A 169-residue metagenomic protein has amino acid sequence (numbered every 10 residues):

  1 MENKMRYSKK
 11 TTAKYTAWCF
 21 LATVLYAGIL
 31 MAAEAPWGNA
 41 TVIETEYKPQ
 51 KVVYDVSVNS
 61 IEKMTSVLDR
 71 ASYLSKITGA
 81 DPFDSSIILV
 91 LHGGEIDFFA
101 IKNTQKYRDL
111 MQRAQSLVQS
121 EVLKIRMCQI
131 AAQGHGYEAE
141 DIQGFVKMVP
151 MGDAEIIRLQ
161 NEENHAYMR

Functional and structural regions predicted by a protein language model:
R6-F20: Bacterial N-terminal signal peptides that target proteins for export
W18-G28: Bacterial N-terminal signal peptides
G28-E34: Bacterial Sec-dependent signal peptides at the C-terminal "C-region" and cleavage site
E34-S86: N-terminal secretory signal peptides
V52-D55, I88-L91, K124-M127: Structural recognition of the beta-strand scaffold that forms the well-ordered cores of secreted hydrolase catalytic
N59, H92-E95, I130: Solvent-exposed coil/turn segments that connect beta secondary-structure elements in extracytoplasmic/periplasmic
S85-F99: Acidic helix-start/capping segments at beta-turn-to-alpha-helix junctions
A100-R169: A cross-taxonomic marker for long C-terminal extensions/tails that follow the last structured domain
